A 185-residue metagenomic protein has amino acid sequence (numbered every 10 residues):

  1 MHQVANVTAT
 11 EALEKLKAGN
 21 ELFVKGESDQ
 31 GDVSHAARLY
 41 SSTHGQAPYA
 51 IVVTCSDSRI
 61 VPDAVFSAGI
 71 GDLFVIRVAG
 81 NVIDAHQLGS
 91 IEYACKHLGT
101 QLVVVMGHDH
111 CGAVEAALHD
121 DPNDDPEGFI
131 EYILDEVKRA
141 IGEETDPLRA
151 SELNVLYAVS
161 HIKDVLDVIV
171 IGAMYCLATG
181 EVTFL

Functional and structural regions predicted by a protein language model:
M1-G45, G71, N81-L98, G112-L185: Divalent-metal-activated hydrolytic enzyme cores
E27-S28, V61-F66: Short, glycine/acidic-enriched capping/hinge loops at junctions between secondary-structure elements
A47-I51, C55: Glycine/small-residue-rich phosphate/adenosyl-binding loop
T54-R59, A79-V82, H108-D109: Short glycine-enriched loops at secondary-structure junctions
I60-V61, A113: Phosphate- and divalent-cation-binding pockets in alpha/beta enzyme and binding domains that engage nucleotide-derived
S67-V75: Short helix-loop-beta junction
Q101: Short acidic/polar active-site loop segments enriched in Thr and Asp
V105: Conserved functional hotspot residues or short segments at active or partner-binding sites across diverse domains
